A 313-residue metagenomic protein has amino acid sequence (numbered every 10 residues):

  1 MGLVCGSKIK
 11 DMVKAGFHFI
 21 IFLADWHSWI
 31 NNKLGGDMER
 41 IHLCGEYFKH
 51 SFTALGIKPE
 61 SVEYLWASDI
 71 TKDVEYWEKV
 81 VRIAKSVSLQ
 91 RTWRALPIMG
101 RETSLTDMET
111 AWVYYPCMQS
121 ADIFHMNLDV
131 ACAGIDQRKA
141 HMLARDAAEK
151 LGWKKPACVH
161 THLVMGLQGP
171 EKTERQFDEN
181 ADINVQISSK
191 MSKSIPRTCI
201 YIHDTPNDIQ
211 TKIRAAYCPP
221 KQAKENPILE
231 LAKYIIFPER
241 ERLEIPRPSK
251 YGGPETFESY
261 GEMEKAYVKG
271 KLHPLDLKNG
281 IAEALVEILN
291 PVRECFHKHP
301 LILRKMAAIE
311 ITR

Functional and structural regions predicted by a protein language model:
M1-C5, E63-D69, L89-G100, I183 (+2 more regions): Short charge-dense sequence patches
M1-N32, A131-R138, A144: N-terminal catalytic cores of NTP/NDP-binding nucleotidyl/phosphoryl-transfer enzymes
V4-S7, K14, L43, Y47 (+1 more regions): Generic alpha-helix structural propensity
D11, F17-H18, I57, S88 (+2 more regions): Residue-level recognition of short, well-ordered coil/turn positions that link secondary-structure elements
F19-A24, V113-Q119, A181-V185: Short hydrophobic/aromatic-rich motifs at helix boundaries and adjacent loops
N31-H162: Divalent-metal (Mg2+/Mn2+/Ca2+)-assisted nucleotide/phosphate chemistry catalytic cores
S120, R138-R313: Conserved nucleotide- and phosphate/pyrophosphate-binding catalytic cores in adenylate/nucleotidyl-handling enzymes
